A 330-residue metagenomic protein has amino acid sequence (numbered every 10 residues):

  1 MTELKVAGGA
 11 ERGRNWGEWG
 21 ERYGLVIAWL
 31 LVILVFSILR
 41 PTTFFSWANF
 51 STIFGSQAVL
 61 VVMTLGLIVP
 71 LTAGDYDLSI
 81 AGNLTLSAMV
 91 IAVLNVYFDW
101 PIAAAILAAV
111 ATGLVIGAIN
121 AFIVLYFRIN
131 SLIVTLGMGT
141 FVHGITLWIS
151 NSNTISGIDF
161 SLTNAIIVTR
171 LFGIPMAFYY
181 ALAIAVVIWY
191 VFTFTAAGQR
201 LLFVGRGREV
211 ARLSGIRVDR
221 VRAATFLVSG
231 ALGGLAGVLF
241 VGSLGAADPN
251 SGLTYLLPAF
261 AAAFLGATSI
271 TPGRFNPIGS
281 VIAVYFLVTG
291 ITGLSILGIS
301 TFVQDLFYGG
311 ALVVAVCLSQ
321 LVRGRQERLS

Functional and structural regions predicted by a protein language model:
M1-L34, R206, L213-R220, G290-S330: Cytosolic-side transmembrane-helix boundaries in multi-pass membrane proteins
G13-G17, L71-Y76, Y97, L114-S156 (+4 more regions): Short loop segments and helix-boundary regions at transmembrane helix junctions of multi-pass inner-membrane proteins
E18-A58, Q199, V238, G242-N250: Helix-loop-helix hairpins and the membrane-proximal interhelical loops of multi-pass alpha-helical transport proteins
L25-S37, L67, G139-T146, Y180-Y190 (+4 more regions): Hydrophobic core segments of alpha-helical transmembrane domains in multi-pass membrane transport and ion-translocation
L31-F98, F122-I129, F260-P277, G310: Single transmembrane alpha-helix segments in multi-pass membrane proteins
W100-A109, V115-N120, V124, R170-A247: Helix-loop-helix "hairpin" substructures at the membrane interface of multi-pass membrane proteins
S131-T195, V221-A224, S243-G252, I299 (+2 more regions): Transmembrane helix-bundle core of multi-pass membrane transporters and related energy-transducing complexes
G233, S243-G309: Transmembrane alpha-helical segments in multi-pass inner-membrane proteins
